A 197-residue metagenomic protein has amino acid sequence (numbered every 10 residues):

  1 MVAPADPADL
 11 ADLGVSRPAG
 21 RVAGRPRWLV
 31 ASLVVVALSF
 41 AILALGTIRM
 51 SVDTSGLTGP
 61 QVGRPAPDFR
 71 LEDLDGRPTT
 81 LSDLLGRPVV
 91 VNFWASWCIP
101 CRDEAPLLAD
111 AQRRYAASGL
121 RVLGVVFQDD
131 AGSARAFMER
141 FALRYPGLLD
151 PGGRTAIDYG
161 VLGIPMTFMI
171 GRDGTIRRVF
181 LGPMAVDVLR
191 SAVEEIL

Functional and structural regions predicted by a protein language model:
M1-D68: N-terminal targeting signals for export/organelle localization
P60, D68-V89, Q112: A short beta-strand-turn-helix
L81, G132-R135: Acidic helix N-cap motif at the loop->helix transition within catalytic regions of sugar-transfer enzymes
R87-P88, A105-V125, E139: Conserved helix-turn-beta segment immediately C-terminal to the redox Cys motif in thioredoxin-like folds
R87-V89, W94-W97, G163: Short pre-active-site segment immediately N-terminal to redox-active cysteine/selenocysteine motifs in thiol-based
F93-D110: Conserved redox-active cysteine motifs that mediate thiol-disulfide chemistry, especially di-cysteine Cys-X(1-2)-Cys
A136-R144, L149-L197: Thiol/disulfide oxidoreductase modules built on the thioredoxin-like
